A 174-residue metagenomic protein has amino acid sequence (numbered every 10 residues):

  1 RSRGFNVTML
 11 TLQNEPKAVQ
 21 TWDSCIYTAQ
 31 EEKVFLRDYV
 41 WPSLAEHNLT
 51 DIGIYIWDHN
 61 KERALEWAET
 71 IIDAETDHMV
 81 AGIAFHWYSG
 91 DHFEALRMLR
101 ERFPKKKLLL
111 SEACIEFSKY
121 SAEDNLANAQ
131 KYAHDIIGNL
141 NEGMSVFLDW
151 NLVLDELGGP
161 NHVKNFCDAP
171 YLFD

Functional and structural regions predicted by a protein language model:
R1-A74, H92-E101: Active-site cleft segment of glycoside hydrolase catalytic domains centered on the general acid/base Glu
T8-L12, G53-I56, A81-F85, K107-E112 (+2 more regions): Structural recognition of the beta-strand scaffold that forms the well-ordered cores of secreted hydrolase catalytic
P16-K17, N60, A84, Y88-S89 (+2 more regions): Catalytic metal-binding/acid-base residues of hydrolase active sites
I26, M79, W87, N151 (+1 more regions): Residue-level preference for alpha-helix termini and adjacent loops
T28-A29, A84, E123-D124: A generic structural signal for short
Q30, G90, L126-Q130: Soluble non-cytosolic domains of exported or imported proteins
D38, E46-I54, E75-Y120, D135: Glycoside hydrolase catalytic-domain groove-lining segments
L110-D174: Aromatic/acidic polysaccharide-binding cleft in carbohydrate-active enzymes
